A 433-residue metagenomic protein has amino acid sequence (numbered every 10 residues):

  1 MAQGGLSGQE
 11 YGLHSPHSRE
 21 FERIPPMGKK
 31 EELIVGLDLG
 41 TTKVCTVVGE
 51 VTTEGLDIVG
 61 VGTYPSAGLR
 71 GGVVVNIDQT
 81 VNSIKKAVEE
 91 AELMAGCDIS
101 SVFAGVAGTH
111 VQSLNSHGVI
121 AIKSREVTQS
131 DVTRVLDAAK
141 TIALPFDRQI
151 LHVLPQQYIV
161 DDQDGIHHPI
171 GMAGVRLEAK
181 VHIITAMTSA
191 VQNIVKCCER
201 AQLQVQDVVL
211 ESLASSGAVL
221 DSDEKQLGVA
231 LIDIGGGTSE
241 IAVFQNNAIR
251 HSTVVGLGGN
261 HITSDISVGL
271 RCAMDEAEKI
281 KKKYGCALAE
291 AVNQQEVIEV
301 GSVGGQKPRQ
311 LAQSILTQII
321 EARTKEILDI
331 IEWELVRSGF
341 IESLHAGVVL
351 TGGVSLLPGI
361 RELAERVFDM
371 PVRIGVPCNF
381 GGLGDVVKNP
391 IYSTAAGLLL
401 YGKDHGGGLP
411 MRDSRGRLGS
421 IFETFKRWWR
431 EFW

Functional and structural regions predicted by a protein language model:
A2-K43, V47-L231, A248-R250, G259 (+6 more regions): Nucleotide/phosphate-binding catalytic cleft detector across ATP-hydrolyzing and phosphate-transferring enzymes
A104-T109, A346-L356: Glycine-rich beta-strand-to-loop/alpha-helix junction loops that act as flexible
D221-D223, G353-V367: Short glycine/threonine-rich loop-to-helix capping motif typified by GTGT followed within a few residues by an Asp-Pro
I234, R323-E332: A general structural motif
E240-A242: A structural feature that tracks compact, well-ordered secondary-structure segments with a strong bias toward
Q245: A cytosolic small-molecule/anion-sensing beta-strand core signal
I331, L350, L398: Hydrophobic, well-ordered secondary-structure elements that form the walls of internal hydrophobic environments
